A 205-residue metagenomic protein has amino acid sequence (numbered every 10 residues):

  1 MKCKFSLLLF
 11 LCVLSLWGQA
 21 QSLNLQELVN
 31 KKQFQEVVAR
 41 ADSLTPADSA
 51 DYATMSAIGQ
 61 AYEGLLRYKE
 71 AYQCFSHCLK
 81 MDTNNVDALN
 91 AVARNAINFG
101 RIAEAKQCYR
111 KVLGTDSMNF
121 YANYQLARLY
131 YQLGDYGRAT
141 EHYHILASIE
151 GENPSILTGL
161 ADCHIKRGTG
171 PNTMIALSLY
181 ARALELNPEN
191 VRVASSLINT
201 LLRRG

Functional and structural regions predicted by a protein language model:
M1-L25: Bacterial Sec-dependent N-terminal signal peptides
G18-S76, K80: N-terminal leader/linker segments that initiate helical-solenoid repeat arrays
V29, S56, E63, N90 (+5 more regions): Position-specific recognition of the canonical hydrophobic site in helix A of tetratricopeptide repeat
K32-A39, L65-H77, F99-K111, L133-I145 (+2 more regions): Structural signature of tandem alpha-helical TPR/SEL1-like repeats, specifically the intra-repeat loop/turn
A47, M81, T115, I149-E150 (+1 more regions): Structural marker of alpha-solenoid helical repeat scaffolds
A57, A91, Q125, G159-L160 (+1 more regions): Canonical tetratricopeptide repeat
